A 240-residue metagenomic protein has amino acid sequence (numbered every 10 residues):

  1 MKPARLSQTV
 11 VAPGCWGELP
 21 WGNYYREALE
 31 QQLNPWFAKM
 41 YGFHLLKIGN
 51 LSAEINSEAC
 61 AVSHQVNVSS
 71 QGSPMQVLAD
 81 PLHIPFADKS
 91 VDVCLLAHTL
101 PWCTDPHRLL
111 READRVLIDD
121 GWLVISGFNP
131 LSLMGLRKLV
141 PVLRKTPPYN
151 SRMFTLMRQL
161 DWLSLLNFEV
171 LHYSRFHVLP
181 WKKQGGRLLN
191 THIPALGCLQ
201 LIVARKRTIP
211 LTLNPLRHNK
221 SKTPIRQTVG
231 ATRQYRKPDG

Functional and structural regions predicted by a protein language model:
M1-A38: Class I SAM-dependent methyltransferase Rossmann-like catalytic core, especially the SAM/SAH-binding loop
Q31, P35-I84: Class I SAM-dependent methyltransferase SAM/SAH-binding core
L82-C94: A short acidic, Gly/Pro-enriched loop at the edge of an enzyme's catalytic core that lines a small-molecule cofactor
D92-H107: A short SAM/SAH-binding and catalytic strip from SAM-dependent methyltransferases
H107-W122: A short glycine-rich, Lys/Arg-flanked "PGG" loop and its adjoining helix->strand segment in the class I
W122-N150: Conserved class I S-adenosyl-L-methionine
V140, N150-Y173: Short alpha-helix
G186-G240: C-terminal lobe and adjacent flexible extensions of AdoMet/dcAdoMet transferase-like proteins
